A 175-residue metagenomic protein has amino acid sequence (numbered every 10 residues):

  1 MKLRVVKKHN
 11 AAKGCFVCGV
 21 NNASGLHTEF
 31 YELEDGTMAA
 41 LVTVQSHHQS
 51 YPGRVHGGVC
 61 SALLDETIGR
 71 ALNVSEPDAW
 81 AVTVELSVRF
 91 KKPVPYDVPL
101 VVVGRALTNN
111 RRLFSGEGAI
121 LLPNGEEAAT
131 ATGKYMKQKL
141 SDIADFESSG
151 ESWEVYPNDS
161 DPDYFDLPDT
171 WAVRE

Functional and structural regions predicted by a protein language model:
M1-H47, E151-E175: Non-catalytic linker/capping segments at the edges of enzyme domains
M1-V6, P95-Y96, L107-E175: HotDog/MaoC-like acyl-thioester-processing domains
N22, C60-S61, L72, L107: Short, flexible micro-motifs
S24-L26, G36-M38, W80-L86, V98-L100 (+1 more regions): A generic structural signal for short beta-strands and their flanking turns/coil linkers
Y31, G53, E126: Residues that recognize and position ribonucleotide moieties
L41-T43, S87-R89, V103-R105, A119 (+1 more regions): Residue-level recognition of well-ordered beta-strand positions that form the cores of beta-sheet-rich folds across
V42-I68: A short mixed-secondary-structure module that forms the rim of ligand-binding clefts
T67-V101, L107: Hydrophobic beta-strand-centered segment that forms part of the acyl-chain substrate-binding groove
